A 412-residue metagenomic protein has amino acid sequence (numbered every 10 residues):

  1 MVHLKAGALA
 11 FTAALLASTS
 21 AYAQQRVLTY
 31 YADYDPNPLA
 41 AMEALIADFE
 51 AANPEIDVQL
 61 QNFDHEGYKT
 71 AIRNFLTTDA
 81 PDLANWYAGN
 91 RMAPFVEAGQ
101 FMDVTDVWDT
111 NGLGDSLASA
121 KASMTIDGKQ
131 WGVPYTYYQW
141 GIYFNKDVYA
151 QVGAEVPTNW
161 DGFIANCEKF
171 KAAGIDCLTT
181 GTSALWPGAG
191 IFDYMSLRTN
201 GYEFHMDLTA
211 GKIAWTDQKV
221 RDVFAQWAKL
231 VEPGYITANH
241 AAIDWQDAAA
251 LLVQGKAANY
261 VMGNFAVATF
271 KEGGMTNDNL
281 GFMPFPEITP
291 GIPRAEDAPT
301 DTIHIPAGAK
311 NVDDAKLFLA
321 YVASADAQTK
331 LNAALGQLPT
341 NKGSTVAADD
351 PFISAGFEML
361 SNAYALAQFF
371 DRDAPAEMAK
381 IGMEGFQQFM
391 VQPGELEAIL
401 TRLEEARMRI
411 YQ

Functional and structural regions predicted by a protein language model:
A47, A51-A52, V152, A225 (+4 more regions): Extracytoplasmic/periplasmic substrate-recognition and gating elements
A47-S116, S123-T125, D147-T158, A258-N259 (+4 more regions): Extracytoplasmic "Venus flytrap"/periplasmic binding protein-like
D48-A52, D57, A150, T345 (+1 more regions): Conserved C-terminal helix/tail region of periplasmic/extracytoplasmic solute-binding proteins
P81-D82, G112-V148, D176-T180, I292-A295 (+1 more regions): A structural signal for short loop-to-beta-strand junctions that line the ligand-binding cleft of periplasmic/secreted
Y87-W140, I164, I191-D193, K219 (+3 more regions): Hinge/lid segment of periplasmic solute-binding proteins
K121-A122, M283-P284, N332-I381, Q412: Long, aromatic- and glycine/proline-rich binding clefts that accommodate carbohydrate-like moieties
D127, W131-Y135, W140, I164-I213 (+1 more regions): Extracytoplasmic/periplasmic solute-binding protein
E168-K169, A210-H240: Glycine-centered hinge/linker elements that transmit conformational signals in sensory and ligand-binding systems
